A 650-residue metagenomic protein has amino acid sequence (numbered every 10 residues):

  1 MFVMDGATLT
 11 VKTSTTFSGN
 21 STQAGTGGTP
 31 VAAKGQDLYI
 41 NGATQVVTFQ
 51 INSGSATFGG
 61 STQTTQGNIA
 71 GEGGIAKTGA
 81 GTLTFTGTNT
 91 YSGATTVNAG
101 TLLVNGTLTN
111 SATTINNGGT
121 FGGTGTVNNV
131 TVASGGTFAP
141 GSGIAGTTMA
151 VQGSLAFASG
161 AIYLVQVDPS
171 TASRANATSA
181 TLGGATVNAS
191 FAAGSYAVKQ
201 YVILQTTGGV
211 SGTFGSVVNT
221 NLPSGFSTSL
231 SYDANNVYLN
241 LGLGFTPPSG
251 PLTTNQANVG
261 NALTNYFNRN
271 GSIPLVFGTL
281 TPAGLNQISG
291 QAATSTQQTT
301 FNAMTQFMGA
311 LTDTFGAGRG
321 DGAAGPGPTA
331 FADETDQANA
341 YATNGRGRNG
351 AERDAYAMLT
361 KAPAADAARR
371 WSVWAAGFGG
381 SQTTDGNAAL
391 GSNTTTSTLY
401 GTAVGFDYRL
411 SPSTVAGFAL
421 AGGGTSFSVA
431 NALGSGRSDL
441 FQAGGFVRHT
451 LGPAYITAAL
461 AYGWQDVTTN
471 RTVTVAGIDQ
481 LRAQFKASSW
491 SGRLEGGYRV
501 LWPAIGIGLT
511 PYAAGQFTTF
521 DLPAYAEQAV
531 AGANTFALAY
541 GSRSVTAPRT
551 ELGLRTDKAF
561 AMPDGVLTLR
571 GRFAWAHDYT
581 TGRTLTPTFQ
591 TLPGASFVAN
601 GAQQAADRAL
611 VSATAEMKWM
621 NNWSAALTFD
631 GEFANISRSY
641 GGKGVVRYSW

Functional and structural regions predicted by a protein language model:
M1-S21, Y39-N116, L182, L239 (+1 more regions): Extracellular repeat-rich scaffold modules on cell surfaces
M1-V11, S18, T22-G42, I75 (+6 more regions): Predominantly extracellular/luminal carbohydrate-interaction, adhesion, and secreted-enzyme modules that are
K12-K34, L38, N52-A70, G106 (+4 more regions): Beta-strand-rich solenoid/repeat architectures in extracellular/passenger domains of polysaccharide-targeting enzymes
G25-P30, T279-L280, N387-S397, F427-R437 (+3 more regions): Solvent-exposed, glycine/polar-rich loop segments of beta-barrel outer-membrane systems
T120-V202, T550: Extracellular beta-strand/loop-rich repeat segments of large surface/secreted proteins
N236, N240-P282: Charged, amphipathic alpha-helical linkers/stalks
R269, V276-I505, Q603, S612-T614 (+1 more regions): Outer membrane beta-barrel translocator domains of Type V secretion systems
W490, Q516-T519, Q528, T535-W650: Outer membrane beta-barrel transmembrane domains
